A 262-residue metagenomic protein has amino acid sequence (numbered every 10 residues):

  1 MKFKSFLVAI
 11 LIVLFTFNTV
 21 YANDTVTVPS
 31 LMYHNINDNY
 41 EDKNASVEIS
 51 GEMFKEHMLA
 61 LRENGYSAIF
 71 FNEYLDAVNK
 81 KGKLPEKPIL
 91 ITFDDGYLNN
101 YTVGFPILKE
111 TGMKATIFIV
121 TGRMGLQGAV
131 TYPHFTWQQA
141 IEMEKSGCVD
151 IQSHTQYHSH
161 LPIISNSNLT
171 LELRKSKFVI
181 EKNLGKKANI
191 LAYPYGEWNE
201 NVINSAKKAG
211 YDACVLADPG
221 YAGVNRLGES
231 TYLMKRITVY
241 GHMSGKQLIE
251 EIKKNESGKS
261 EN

Functional and structural regions predicted by a protein language model:
M1-L7: Bacterial N-terminal signal peptides that target proteins for export
V8-F17: Bacterial N-terminal signal peptides
A22-T92, L98-N99, I163-N262: C-terminal active-site subregion of NodB/CE4 polysaccharide deacetylases
M32, I151-H158: Histidine-centered catalytic micro-motifs
T92, G96, E110-M113: Substrate-binding cleft of extracellular glycoside hydrolase catalytic domains
F105-G112, H134-S153, N225-G228: Acidic (Asp/Glu)-rich catalytic clusters
E110-H134: A short, conserved beta-to-alpha structural element at the edge of catalytic cores that scaffolds binding
Y132-Q138, N168-E172: Charged helix-capping and loop-helix junction motifs
